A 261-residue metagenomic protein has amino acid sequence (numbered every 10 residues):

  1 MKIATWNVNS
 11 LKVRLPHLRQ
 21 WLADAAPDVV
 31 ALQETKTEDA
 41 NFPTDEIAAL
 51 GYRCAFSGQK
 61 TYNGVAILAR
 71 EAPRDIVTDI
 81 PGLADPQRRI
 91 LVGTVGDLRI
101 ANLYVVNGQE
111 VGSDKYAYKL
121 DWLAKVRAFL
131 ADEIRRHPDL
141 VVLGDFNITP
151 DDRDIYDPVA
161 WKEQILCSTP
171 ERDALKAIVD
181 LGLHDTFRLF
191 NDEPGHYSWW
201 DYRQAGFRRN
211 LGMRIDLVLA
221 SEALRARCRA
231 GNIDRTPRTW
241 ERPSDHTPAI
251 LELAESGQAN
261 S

Functional and structural regions predicted by a protein language model:
M1-R53, K60-V65, P150, G257-S261: N-terminal, active-site-proximal structural segment of metallo-dependent hydrolase catalytic domains
M1-S10, D97-G112, L143, H246: Active-site-proximal beta-strand elements of phosphoester/diester hydrolases
W6-N7, L22-A40, I100, L130-D152 (+4 more regions): Active-site beta-strand/loop signature of hydrolases that rely on acidic residues for catalysis
T35-E38, F42-E110: Structured beta-strand-rich core segments of catalytic domains in phosphoester-bond hydrolases
E46, L50-G51, W122-I215: Metal-dependent phosphoesterases centered on the DNase I-like endonuclease/exonuclease/phosphatase
T61-I76, G206-R227, L253: Conserved beta strand-loop-helix elements of the APE1-like EEP
P81, V106-L123, A160-E163: Surface-exposed cleft-lining segments at the edges of enzyme active sites
N232-S261: Surface polyanion/phosphate-binding segment centered on an Asp-His-Pro turn
